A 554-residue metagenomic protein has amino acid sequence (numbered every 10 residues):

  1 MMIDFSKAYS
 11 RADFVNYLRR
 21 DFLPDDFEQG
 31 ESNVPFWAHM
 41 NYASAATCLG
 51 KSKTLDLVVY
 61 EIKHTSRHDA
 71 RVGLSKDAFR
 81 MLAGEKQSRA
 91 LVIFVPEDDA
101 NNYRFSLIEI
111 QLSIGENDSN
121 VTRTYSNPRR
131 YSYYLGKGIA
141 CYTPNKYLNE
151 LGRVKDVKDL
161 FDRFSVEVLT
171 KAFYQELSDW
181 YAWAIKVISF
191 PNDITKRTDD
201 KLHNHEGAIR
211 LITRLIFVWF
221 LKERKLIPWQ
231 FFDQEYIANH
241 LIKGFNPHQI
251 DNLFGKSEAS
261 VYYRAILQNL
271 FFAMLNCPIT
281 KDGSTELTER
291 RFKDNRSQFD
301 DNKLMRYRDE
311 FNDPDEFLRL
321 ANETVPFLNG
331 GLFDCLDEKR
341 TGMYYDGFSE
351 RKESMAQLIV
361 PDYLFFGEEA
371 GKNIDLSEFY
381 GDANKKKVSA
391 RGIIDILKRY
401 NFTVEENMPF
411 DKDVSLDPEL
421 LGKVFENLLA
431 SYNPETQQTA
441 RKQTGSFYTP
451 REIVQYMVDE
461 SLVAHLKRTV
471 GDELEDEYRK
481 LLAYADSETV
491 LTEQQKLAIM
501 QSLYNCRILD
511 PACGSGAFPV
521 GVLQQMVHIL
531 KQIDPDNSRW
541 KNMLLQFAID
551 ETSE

Functional and structural regions predicted by a protein language model:
M2-K51, T65-G73, A78-R80, S88-H528: Preference for the N-terminal adenyl/adenosyl cofactor-binding alpha/beta module
S52-L57: Beta-strand-turn-beta hairpins that frame and shape the catalytic cleft of phosphate-ester-processing enzymes
Y60-E61: N-terminal "leader" segments that precede or initiate the main folded domain
Q532-E554: Cysteine-dependent PTP/DSP-like catalytic domain, specifically the C-terminal lobe
